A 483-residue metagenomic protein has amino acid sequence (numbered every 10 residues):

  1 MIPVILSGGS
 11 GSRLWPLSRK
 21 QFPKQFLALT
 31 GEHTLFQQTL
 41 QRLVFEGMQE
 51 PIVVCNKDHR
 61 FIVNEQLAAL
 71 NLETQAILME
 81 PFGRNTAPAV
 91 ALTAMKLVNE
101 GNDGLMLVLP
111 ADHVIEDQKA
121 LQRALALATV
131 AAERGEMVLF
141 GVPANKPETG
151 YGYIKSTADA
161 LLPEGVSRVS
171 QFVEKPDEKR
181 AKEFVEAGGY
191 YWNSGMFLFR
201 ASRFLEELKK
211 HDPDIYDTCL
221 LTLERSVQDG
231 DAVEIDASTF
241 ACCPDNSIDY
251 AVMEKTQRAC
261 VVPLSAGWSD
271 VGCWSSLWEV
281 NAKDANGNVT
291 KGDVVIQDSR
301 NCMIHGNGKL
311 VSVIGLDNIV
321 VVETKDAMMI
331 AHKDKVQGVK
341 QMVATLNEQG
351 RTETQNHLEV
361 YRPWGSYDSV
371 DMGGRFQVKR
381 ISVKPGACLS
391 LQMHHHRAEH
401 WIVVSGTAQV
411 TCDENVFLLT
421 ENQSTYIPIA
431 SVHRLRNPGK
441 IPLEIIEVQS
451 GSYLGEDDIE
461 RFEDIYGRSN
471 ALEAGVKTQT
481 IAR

Functional and structural regions predicted by a protein language model:
M1, M48-Q49, L72-T74, G101-G104 (+10 more regions): Short coil/turn connectors at secondary-structure junctions
I2-I5, R13-P23, A28-P110, V114-A120 (+3 more regions): Conserved N-terminal catalytic core of the sugar/cofactor nucleotidyltransferase
I5-S7, V54, L107-P110, L139-P143 (+2 more regions): Short beta-strand segments
G83-P88, K146-E148, E178-R180, W268-S269 (+1 more regions): A short acidic, often aromatic-flanked loop/helix-cap motif at beta-alpha or helix-coil junctions that lines enzyme
M106, G189, M196-F197, S269 (+2 more regions): A residue-level structural signature of the nucleotidyltransferase/glycosyltransferase Rossmann-like core
D117-G230, E234-F240, C260: Conserved core of the sugar-phosphate nucleotidyltransferase
R203-I402, T407-Y426, H433, N437-P438 (+3 more regions): Left-handed beta-helix
I445: Noncatalytic nucleic-acid binding interfaces
